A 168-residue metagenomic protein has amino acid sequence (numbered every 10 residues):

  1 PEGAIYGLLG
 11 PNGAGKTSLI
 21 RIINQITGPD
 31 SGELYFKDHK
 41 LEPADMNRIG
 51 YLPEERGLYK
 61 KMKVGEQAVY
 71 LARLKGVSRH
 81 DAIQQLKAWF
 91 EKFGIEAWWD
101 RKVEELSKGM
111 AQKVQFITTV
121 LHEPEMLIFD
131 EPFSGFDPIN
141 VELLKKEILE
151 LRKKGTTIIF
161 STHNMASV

Functional and structural regions predicted by a protein language model:
N24: Helix-to-loop junction immediately C-terminal to a conserved catalytic motif
S31-N47: Conserved ABC transporter NBD signature motif
V69, R73, H80-W98: Conserved ABC ATPase "signature" region
K102-L106: Conserved ABC ATPase signature
F116: Hydrophobic anchor residue at the start of the ABC signature
L121-E125: A short, proline-enriched helix->beta-strand linker immediately N-terminal to the Walker B motif in ABC-type P-loop
L127-D130: Catalytic Walker B motif of ABC-type/P-loop ATPase nucleotide-binding domains
V141-K154: Helical segment within the ABC ATPase nucleotide-binding domain
